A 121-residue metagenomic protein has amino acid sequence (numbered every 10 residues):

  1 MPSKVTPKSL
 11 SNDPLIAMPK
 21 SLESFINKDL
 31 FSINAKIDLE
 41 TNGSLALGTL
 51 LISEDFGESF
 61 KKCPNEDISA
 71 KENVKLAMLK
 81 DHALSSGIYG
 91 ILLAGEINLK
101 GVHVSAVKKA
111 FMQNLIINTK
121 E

Functional and structural regions predicted by a protein language model:
M1-E121: Surface-exposed, low-hydrophobicity beta-strand/loop segments enriched in small/polar/acidic residues
